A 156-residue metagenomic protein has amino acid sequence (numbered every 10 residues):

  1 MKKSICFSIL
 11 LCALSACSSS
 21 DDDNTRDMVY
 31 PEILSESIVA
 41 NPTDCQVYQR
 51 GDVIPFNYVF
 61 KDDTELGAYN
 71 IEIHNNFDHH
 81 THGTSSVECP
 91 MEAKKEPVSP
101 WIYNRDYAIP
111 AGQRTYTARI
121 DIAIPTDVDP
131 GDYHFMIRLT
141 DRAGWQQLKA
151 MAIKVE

Functional and structural regions predicted by a protein language model:
S4-L14: Sec-dependent N-terminal signal peptides
C12-V39: Bacterial Sec-dependent N-terminal signal peptides
A40-Y48: Short beta-strand segments of immunoglobulin-like
Q46, I54-E65, N75-F77, D141: Extracellular acidic, Ser/Thr/Pro-rich low-complexity tracts
S99-D121: Aromatic sugar-binding surface patches on proteins that engage polysaccharides or sugar-phosphate polymers
R114, T126-G131: Surface-exposed, short loops/turns at beta-strand junctions within beta-sandwich domains
I137-L139: Conserved structural position at the C-terminal beta-strand of extracellular beta-sandwich adhesion modules
L148-E156: C-terminal edge beta-strand
